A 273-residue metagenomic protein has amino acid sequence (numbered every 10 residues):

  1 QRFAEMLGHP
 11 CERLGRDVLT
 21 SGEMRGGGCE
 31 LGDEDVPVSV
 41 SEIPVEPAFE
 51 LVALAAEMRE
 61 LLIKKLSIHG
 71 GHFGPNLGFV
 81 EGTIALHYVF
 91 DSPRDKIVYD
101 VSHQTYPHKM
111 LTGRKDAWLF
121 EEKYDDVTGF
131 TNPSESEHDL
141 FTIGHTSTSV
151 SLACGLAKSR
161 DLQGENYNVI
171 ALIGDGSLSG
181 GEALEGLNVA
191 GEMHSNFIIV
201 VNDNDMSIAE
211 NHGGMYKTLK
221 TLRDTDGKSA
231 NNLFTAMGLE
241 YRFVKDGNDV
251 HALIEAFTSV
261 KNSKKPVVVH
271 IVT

Functional and structural regions predicted by a protein language model:
Q1, E42-V45, F49, F73 (+1 more regions): Generic amphipathic alpha-helical segments used as scaffolds and interaction surfaces in large, multi-domain proteins
Q1-V38: N-terminal low-complexity segments that are often proline-rich with Ser/Thr-Pro
M24, L62-I63, T218: A short hydrophobic/aromatic micro-motif that marks alpha-helical segments and, especially, helix-coil
G28-K65, L233-F234: Cofactor-/ligand-binding subdomain signature composed of acidic, glycine-rich, tryptophan-containing flexible loops
L51-A55, E60, K64, H72-M193: Cofactor-binding active-site loop characterized by glycine-rich and histidine/acidic residues
L66-G70, G238-Y241: Short amphipathic alpha-helical interaction patches enriched in hydrophobic/aromatic residues with interspersed Lys/Arg
H69-N76, P266-I271: Flexible, glycine/charged-enriched surface loops at secondary-structure junctions
D139-T273: Glycine-rich ThDP/TPP pyrophosphate-binding loop and its adjacent helix/strand module within ThDP-dependent enzymes
